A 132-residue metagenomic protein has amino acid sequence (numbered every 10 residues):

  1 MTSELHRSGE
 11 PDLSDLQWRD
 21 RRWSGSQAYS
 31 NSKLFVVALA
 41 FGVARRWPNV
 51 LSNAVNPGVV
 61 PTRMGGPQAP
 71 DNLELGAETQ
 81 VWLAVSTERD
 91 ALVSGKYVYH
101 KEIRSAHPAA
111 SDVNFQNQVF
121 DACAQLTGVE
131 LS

Functional and structural regions predicted by a protein language model:
M1-N49, N56-A69: Catalytic loop of short-chain dehydrogenase/reductase
A54, P70-D121, Q125: C-terminal helical subdomain
G128-S132: Generic C-terminal helix-cap and adjacent flexible tail
